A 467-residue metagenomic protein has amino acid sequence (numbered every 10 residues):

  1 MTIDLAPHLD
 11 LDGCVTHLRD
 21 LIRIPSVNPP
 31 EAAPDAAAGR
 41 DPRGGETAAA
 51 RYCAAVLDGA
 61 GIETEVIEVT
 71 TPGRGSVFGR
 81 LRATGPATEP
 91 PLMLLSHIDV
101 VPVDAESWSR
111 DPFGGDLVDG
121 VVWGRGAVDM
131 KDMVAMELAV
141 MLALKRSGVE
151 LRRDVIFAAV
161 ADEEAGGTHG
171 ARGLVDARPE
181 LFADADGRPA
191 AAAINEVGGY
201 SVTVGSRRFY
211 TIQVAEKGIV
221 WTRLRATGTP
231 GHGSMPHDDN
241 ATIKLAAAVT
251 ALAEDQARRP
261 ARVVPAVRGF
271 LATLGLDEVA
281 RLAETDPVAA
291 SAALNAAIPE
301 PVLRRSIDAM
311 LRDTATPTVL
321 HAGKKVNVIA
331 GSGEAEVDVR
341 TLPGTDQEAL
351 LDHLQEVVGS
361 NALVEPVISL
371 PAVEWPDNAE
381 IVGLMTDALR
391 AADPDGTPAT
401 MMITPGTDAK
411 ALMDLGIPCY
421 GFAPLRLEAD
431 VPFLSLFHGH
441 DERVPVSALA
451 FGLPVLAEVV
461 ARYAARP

Functional and structural regions predicted by a protein language model:
T2-D104, S332-E336, Q347-E348: N-terminal helical capping/dimerization or prosegment-like subdomains of hydrolases acting on amide or phosphate bonds
P72, I98-V100, A158-G167, E196-S201 (+2 more regions): Acidic, glycine-rich active-site loops and adjacent beta-strand->loop/helix elements that engage anionic groups
T88-A159: Active-site metal-coordination/substrate-binding segment of hydrolases, especially metallo-dependent peptidases
A183-A192, G198-R207, I212-W221, G233-L320 (+2 more regions): Acidic-enriched catalytic cores of C-N bond-cleaving enzymes acting on peptides and small amides
V197-G198, Y210-W221, F422, R426-L434 (+1 more regions): Flexible glycine/proline-rich, aromatic-decorated loop/lid segments
V249-R258, E278-L282, A289, P376-R426: Active-site-adjacent substrate-binding region of metalloamidase/peptidase-like peptide-processing proteins
V326-V328, S332-V357, P376-L384: C-terminal substrate/ligand-recognition segments
P371, D395-R466: Zn-dependent metallopeptidase/amidohydrolase metal-coordination segment
